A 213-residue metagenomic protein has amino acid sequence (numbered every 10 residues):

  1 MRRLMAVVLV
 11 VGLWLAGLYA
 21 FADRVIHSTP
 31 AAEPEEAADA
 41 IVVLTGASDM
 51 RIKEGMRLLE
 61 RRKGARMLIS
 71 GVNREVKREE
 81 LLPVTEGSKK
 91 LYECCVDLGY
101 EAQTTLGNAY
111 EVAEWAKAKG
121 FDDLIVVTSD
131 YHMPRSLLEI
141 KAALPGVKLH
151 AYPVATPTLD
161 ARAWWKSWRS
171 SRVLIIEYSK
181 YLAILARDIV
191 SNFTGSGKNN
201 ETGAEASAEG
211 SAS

Functional and structural regions predicted by a protein language model:
M1-A32: N-terminal type II signal-anchor transmembrane helix that functions as the membrane-insertion/stop-transfer segment
R2-R3, R51, R135, K180: Basic side chains
G17, A22, L124, P134 (+1 more regions): Generic signature of intrinsically disordered, low-complexity segments enriched in small/polar residues
G17-A20, G120, N192, S213: Intrinsic disorder/low-structure terminal segments
D23-W168: A structural signal for short, hydrophobic/glycine-enriched beta-strand patches
S167-G197: A transmembrane-helix-recognition feature enriched in membrane-embedded lipid enzymes and envelope glyco-/phospholipid
S191-S213: Short linear elements at protein peripheries
